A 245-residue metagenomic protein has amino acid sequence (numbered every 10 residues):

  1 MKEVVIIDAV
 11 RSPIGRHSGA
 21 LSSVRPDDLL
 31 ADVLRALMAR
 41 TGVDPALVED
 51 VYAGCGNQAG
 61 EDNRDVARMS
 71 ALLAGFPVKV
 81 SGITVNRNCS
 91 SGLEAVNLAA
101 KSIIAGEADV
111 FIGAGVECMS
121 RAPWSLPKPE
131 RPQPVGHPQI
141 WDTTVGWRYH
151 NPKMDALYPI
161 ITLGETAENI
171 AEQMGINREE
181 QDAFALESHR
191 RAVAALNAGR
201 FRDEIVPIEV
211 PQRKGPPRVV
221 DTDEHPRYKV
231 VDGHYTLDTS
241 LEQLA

Functional and structural regions predicted by a protein language model:
M1-A74, S81, T166-R178, A195 (+1 more regions): Conserved active-site "lid/cap" helical segment
V10-P13, G54-Q58, R87-S91, G115-A122 (+1 more regions): Acidic, glycine-rich active-site loops and adjacent beta-strand->loop/helix elements that engage anionic groups
R11-S12, S23-D27, A31-D32, E180-A245: N-terminal extracellular/periplasmic Venus flytrap/periplasmic-binding protein-like
S18-G19, N63-R64, R121-K128, V220-D221: Short acidic, glycine/serine/threonine-rich loops at helix termini
A46-G54, S81-N86, F111-G115, D182-E187 (+1 more regions): Beta-strand segments within the central parallel beta-sheet cores of soluble alpha/beta enzyme folds
C55-F111, T144-G146, L157-E165, L237-A245: Conserved catalytic cysteine-centered active-site region of acyl-thioester-dependent Claisen-condensing enzymes
N86-E117, E165, A171-R200: Active-site-proximal alpha-helical scaffold in enzymes
V110-I170: Flexible glycine-/small-residue-enriched beta->alpha junction loops that bind anionic phosphate/pyrophosphate groups
